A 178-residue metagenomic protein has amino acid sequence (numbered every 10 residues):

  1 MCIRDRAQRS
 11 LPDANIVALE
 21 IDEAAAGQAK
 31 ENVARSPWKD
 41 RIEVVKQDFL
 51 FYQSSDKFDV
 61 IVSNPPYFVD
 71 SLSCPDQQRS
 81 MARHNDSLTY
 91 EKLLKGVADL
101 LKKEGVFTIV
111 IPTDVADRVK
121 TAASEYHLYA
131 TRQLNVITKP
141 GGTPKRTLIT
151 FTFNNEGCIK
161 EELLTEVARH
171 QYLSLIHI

Functional and structural regions predicted by a protein language model:
M1-D5, I176-I178: Conserved small/polar residues in nucleotide/adenosyl-binding loops
I3, N64, L93, F151: Residue-level signal for inorganic ion chemistry
I3-S55, V60-S63, V69-C74: Conserved SAM/SAH cofactor-binding pocket of Class I
A29, V119, I178: Aromatic/hydrophobic pocket-lining residues that form π-stacking "cages" and hydrophobic walls in ligand
P65-K92, G96: Mobile active-site "lid"/loop adjacent to the S-adenosyl-L-methionine
L88-P144: Conserved Class I SAM-dependent methyltransferase catalytic core
G141-I176: SAM/dcSAM-binding transferase cores
